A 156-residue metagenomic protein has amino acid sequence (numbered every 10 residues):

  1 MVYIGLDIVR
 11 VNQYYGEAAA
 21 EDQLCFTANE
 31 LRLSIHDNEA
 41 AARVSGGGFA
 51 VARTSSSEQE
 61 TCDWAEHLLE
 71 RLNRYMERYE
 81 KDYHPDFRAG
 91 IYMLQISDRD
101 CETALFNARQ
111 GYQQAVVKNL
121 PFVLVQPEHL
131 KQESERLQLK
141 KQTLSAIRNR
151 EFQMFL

Functional and structural regions predicted by a protein language model:
M1, I8-R32, A42-A50, E58-E66 (+1 more regions): Conserved long alpha-helical elements within nucleotide-processing catalytic cores of c-di-GMP signaling and class III
V2, R43-T54, Y79-Q113, L120-Q126: A short glycine-enriched loop-to-beta-strand structural element that forms part of the catalytic core of nucleotide
D7, E135-L156: Active-site core of bacterial EAL-family cyclic-dinucleotide phosphodiesterase domains
F26, Q113-Q114, K131, S145: Signal-transducing coiled-coil linker helices
L33-N38, E70-D82: Short catalytic/binding micro-motifs of nucleotide second-messenger systems
D37-A40, F155-L156: A short linear hydrophobic-aromatic micro-motif
G48, L69-L72, E135, F152: Gram-positive cell-envelope targeting signals
V117, P127-S134: Sensory coupling linkers of modular signal transduction proteins
